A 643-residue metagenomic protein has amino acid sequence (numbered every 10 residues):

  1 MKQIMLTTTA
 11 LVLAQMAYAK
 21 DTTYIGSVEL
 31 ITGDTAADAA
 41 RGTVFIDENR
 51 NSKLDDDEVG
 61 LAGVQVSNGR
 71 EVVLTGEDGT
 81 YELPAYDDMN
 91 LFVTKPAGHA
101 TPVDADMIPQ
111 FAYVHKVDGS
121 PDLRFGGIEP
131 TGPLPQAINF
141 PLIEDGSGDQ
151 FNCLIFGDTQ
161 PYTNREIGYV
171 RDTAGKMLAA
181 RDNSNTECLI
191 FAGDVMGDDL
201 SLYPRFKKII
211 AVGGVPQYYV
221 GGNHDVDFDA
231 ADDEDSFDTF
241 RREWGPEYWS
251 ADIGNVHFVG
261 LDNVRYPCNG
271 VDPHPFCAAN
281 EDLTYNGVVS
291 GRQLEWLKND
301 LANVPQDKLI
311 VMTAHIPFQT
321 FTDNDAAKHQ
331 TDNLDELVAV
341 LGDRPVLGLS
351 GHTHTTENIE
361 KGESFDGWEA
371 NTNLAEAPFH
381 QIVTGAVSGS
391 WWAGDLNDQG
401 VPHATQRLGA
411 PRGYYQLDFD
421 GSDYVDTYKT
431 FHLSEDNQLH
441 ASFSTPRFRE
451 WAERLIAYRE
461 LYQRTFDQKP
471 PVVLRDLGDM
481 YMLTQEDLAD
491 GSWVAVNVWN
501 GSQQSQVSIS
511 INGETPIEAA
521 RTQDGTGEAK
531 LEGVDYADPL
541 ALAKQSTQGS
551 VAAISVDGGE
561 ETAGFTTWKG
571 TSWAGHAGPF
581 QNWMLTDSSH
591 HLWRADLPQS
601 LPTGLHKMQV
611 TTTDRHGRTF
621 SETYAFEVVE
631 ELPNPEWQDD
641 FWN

Functional and structural regions predicted by a protein language model:
T32-A39, K116-P204, L632, N643: N-terminal active-site segment of His-dependent metallophosphoesterases
A40-I46, G79, F140: A short, amphipathic beta-strand motif
L54, G60, R70-P84: Short, acidic Ser/Thr/Gly-rich low-complexity loop/linker segments typical of extracellular and cell-surface proteins
R70-V72, D87-K116: A short, solvent-exposed beta-strand micro-motif common in secreted/extracellular proteins
T75-M89, F140, S589-A595: Glycine-centered loop-to-beta-strand initiation motif
Q110-P130, L200-V304, K328-L349, T353-D420 (+1 more regions): Extended active-site neighborhood of metal-dependent phosphoesterases/phosphodiesterases
G367-G501, S505-S508, D596-P598, M608-H616 (+1 more regions): Binuclear metal-dependent phosphoesterase catalytic core
P446, K469-N643: Long, low-complexity serine/threonine/glycine- and acidic-rich segments characteristic of extracellular
